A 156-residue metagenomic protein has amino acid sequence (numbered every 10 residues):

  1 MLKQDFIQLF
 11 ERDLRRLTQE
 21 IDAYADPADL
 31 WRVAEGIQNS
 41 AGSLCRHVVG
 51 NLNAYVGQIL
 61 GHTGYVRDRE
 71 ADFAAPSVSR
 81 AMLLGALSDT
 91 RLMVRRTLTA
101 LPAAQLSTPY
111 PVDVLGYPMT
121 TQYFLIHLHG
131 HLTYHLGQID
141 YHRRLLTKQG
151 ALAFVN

Functional and structural regions predicted by a protein language model:
M1, L9-E11, D22, E35 (+3 more regions): A short linear-motif detector with a strong N-terminal bias
M1-I7, S79-A81: Active-site rim elements
I7-E11, A28-A71, V112-N156: Short, contiguous alpha-helical
L14, T18-A25, N53-V56, S88-P102 (+2 more regions): Structural signal for well-ordered, non-membrane alpha-helices
D26, R69, P102, L106: Glycine-rich, flexible loop/turn motifs
A75-V112, T120-T133: Acidic/histidine-rich alpha-helical segments that form the ligand environment of transition-metal centers
